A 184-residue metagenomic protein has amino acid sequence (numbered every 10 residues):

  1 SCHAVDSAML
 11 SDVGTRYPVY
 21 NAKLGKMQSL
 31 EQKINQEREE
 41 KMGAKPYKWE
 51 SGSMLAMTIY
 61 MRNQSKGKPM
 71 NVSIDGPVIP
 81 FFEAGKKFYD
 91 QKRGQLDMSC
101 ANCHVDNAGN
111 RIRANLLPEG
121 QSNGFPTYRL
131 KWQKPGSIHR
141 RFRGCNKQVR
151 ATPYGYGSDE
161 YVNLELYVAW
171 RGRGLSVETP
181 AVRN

Functional and structural regions predicted by a protein language model:
S1-S7, M57, Q95-N107, L164: The canonical Cys-X-X-Cys-His
A8, A22-K86, G109, L130-P153 (+2 more regions): Post-cleavage N-terminal segment of exported redox proteins
M9, Q121-P126: Active-site substrate-binding loop specific to GH73 endo-beta-N-acetylglucosaminidase modules in bacterial autolysins
S11-Y17, I112-P118: Short cysteine/histidine-rich zinc-coordinating motifs and their immediately flanking basic loops
V72-I74, M98-A101, R113-L117: Short acidic alpha-helical/loop segments enriched in Asp/Glu that coordinate divalent cations
D90-G94: Short, flexible, mixed-charge glycine/proline-rich loop motifs that serve as phosphate/nucleic-acid-contacting
L117-S122, R183: Solvent-exposed, glycine/polar-rich loop segments of beta-barrel outer-membrane systems
Y156: Cys-dependent condensing catalytic cores that perform Claisen condensation/acyl-transfer in fatty-acid/polyketide
